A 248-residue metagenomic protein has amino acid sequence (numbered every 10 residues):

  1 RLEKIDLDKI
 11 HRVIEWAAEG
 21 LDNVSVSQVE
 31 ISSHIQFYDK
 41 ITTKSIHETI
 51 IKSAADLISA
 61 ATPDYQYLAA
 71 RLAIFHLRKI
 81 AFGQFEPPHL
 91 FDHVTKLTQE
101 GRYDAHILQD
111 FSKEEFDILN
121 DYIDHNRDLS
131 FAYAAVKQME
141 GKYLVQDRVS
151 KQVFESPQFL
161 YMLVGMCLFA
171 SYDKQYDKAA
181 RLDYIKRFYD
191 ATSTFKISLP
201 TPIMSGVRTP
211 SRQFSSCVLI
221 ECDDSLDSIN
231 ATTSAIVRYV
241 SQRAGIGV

Functional and structural regions predicted by a protein language model:
R1-V248: Extended catalytic cores of very large enzyme megasubunits
